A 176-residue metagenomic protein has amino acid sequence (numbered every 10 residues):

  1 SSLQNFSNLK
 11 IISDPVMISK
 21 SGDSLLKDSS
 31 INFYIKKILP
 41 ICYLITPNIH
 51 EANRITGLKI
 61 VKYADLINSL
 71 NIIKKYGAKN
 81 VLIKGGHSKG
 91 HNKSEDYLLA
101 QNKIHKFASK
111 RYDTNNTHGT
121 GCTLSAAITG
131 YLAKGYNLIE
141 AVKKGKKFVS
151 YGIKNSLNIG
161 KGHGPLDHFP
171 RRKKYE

Functional and structural regions predicted by a protein language model:
S1-K37: Glycine/small-residue-rich loop that forms an oxyanion/phosphate-binding "nest" at active or ligand-binding sites
I12-K20, T46-R54, F107: Short beta-strands and strand-loop turn motifs
M17-S19, G86-K89, R111-D113, K146-V149: Glycine-rich beta-alpha junction loops
D28-I104: Conserved phosphate/ATP/ADP-binding segment of small-molecule kinases
R54, T114-L138: Short, small-residue alpha-helix embedded
I104-H105, Y131-G145: Phosphate-handling active-site elements
I104-H118: Short pre-catalytic strand/loop immediately N-terminal to key active-site residues, enriched for Gly-Thr
I139-E176: Charged C-terminal helix
